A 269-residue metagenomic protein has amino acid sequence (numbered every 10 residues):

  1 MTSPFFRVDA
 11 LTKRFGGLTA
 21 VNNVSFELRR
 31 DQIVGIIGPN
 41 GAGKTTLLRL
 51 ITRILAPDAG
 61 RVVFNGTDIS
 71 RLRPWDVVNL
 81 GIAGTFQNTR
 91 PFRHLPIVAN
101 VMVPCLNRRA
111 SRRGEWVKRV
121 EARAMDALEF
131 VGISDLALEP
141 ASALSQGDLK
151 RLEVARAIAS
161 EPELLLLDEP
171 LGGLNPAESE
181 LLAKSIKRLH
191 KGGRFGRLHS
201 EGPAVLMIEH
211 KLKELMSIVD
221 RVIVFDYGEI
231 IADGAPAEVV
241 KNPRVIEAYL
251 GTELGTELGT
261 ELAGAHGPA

Functional and structural regions predicted by a protein language model:
T2-A269: Glycine-rich phosphate-binding loops of nucleotide-dependent enzymes
